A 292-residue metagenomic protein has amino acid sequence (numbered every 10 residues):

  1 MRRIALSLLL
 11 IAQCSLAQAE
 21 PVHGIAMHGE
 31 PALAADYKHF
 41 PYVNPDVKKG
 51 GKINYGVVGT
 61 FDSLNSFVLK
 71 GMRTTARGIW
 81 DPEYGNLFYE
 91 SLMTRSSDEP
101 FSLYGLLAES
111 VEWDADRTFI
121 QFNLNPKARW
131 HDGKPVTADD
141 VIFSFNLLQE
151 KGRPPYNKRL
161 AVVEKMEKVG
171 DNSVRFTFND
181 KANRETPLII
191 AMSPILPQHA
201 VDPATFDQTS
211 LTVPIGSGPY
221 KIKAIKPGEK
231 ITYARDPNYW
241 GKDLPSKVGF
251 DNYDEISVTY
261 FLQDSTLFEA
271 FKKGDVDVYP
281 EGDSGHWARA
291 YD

Functional and structural regions predicted by a protein language model:
A5-Q13: Bacterial N-terminal signal peptides
A19-D116, N146, I215: N-terminal lobe/hinge region of extracytoplasmic solute-binding protein
V22-G24, G50-G59, E109, F119-F122 (+5 more regions): Short, well-ordered beta-strand elements
E30-L33, Y42, V58-F61, L69 (+12 more regions): Solvent-exposed coil/turn segments that connect beta secondary-structure elements in extracytoplasmic/periplasmic
V43-K48, F67, M72-W80, S110-P154 (+4 more regions): Aromatic- and charge-enriched surface segment that lines or borders ligand/interaction sites
T74, G78-I79, E83-E99, I190-S257 (+1 more regions): Gly/Pro-rich hinge or "lid" segments in bacterial periplasmic/extracellular proteins
N123, N157-V201, P219-K226: Surface-exposed binding/hinge segments that line and control ligand-binding clefts or catalytic entry sites
L148, K165-K168, K223-A234, T259-D292: Extracellular/periplasmic solute-recognition and catalytic clefts
